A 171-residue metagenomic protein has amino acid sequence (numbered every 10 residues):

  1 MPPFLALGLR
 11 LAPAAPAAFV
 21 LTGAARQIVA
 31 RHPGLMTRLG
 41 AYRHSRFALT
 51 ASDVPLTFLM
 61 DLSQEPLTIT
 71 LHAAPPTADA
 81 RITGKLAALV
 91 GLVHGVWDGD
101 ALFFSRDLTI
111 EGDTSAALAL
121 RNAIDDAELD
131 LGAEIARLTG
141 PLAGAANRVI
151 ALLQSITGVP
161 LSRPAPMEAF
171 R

Functional and structural regions predicted by a protein language model:
M1-R171: Feature captures hydrophobic
